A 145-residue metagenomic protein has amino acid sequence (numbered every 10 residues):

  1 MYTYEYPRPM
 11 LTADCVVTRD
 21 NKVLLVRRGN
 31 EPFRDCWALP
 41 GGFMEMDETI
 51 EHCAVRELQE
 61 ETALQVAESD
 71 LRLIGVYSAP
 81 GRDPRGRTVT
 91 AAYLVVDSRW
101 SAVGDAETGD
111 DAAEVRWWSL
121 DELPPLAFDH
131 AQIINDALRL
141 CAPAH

Functional and structural regions predicted by a protein language model:
M1-D14: Acidic, metal-coordinating catalytic segment for phosphate/diphosphate chemistry, firing primarily on the Nudix
P7, F33-D35, P40, L73 (+1 more regions): Glycine-rich, flexible loop/turn motifs
R8-M10, T18, E31-P32, T88 (+1 more regions): A generic fold-level signal
P9, V16, W37, R116: Residues that recognize and position ribonucleotide moieties
D14-V16, K22-L24, A92-L94: Residues embedded in well-ordered beta-strands
T18-L64: Conserved Nudix-box catalytic region and its N-terminal flanking loop in Nudix hydrolases and closely related
M44-D70, G75-C141: Unchanged
P143-H145: Acidic/polar alpha-helix N-cap and adjacent early helical turns within long charge-rich amphipathic helices/linkers
